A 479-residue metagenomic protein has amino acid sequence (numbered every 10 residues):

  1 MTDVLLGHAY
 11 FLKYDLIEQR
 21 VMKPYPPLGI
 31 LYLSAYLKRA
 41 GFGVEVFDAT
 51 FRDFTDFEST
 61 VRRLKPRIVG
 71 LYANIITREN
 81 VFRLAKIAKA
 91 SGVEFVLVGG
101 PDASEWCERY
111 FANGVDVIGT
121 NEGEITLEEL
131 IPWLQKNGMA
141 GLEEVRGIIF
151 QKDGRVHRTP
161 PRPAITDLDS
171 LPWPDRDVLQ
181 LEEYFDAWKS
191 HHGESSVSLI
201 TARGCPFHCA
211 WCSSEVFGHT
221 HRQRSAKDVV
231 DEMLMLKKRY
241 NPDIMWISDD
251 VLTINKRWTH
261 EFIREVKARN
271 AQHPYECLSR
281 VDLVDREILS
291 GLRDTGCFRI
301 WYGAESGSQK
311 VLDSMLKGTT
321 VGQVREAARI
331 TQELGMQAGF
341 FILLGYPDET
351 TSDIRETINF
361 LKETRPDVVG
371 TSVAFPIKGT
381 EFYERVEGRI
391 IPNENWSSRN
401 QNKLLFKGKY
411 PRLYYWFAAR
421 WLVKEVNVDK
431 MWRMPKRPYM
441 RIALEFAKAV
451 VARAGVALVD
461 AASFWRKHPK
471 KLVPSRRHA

Functional and structural regions predicted by a protein language model:
T2-L16, I149-K152, V156-R158, Q337 (+1 more regions): C-terminal accessory regions of radical SAM enzymes
D3, R67-I68, I244-W246: Structural motif
Y10-K13, I17-Q19, V145, F150-S198: N-terminal [4Fe-4S]-dependent radical SAM core
D15-I30: Glycine- and acidic-residue-enriched helix-capping/strand-helix junction motifs
G29, L33-D167, V373-G379: Glycine-rich beta-alpha loop elements in corrinoid/cobalamin-binding modules across cobalamin-dependent enzymes
F57, P66, I263-V266, T350-P366: Short, electropositive alpha-helical surface patch
R109-E128, L289-I300, E356-T371: Structural recognition of alpha->loop->beta junctions
P174-F341, N359: Radical SAM [4Fe-4S] cluster-binding motif and immediate context
